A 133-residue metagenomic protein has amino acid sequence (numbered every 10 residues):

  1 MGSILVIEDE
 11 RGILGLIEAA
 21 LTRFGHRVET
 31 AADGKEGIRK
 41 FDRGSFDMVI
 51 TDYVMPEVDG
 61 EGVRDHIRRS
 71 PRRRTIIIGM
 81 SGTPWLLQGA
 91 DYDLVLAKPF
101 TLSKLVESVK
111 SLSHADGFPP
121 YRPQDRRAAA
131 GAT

Functional and structural regions predicted by a protein language model:
L5, T30-M48: Acidic, metal-coordinating helix/loop segments flanking the phosphotransfer/catalytic sites of two-component signaling
E8: Conserved acidic carboxylate
G15-R23: Charged docking surfaces used in two-component/phosphorelay signaling
D33-E36, D59-V63: Acidic catalytic/metal-coordinating carboxylates
D52: Active-site residues of response regulator receiver
M55: Receiver (REC) domain active-site loop signature in two-component systems and cognate sites in sensor histidine kinases
I78-S81: Hydrophobic/aromatic residues positioned on beta-strands within the core alpha/beta folds
F100-S113, G117-R122: C-terminal output helix
